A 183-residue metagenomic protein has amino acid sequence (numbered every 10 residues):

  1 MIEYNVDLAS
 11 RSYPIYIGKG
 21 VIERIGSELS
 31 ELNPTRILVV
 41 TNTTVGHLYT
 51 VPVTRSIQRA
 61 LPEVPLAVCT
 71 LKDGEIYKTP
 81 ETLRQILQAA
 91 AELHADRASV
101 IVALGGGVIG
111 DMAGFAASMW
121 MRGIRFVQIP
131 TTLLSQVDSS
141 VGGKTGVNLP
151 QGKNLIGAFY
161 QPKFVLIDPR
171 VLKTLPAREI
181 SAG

Functional and structural regions predicted by a protein language model:
M1-V100: ATP/NTP phosphate-donor binding region
Y16, F115-G183: A glycine/threonine-rich phosphate-anchoring loop and its flanking beta-alpha core in nucleotide/phosphate-binding
V40, T70, A103-G105, Q128 (+1 more regions): Short beta-strand segments
G46-H47, V108-G110, K173: Glycine-rich nucleotide phosphate-binding loop and flanking beta-alpha elements of Rossmann-like dinucleotide-binding
Y49-V51, M112-G114, D138: Short glycine-/acidic-enriched loop or helix-start segments at secondary-structure transitions that form or flank
A95-V127: Active-site and donor-binding regions of nucleotide-sugar-utilizing enzymes
